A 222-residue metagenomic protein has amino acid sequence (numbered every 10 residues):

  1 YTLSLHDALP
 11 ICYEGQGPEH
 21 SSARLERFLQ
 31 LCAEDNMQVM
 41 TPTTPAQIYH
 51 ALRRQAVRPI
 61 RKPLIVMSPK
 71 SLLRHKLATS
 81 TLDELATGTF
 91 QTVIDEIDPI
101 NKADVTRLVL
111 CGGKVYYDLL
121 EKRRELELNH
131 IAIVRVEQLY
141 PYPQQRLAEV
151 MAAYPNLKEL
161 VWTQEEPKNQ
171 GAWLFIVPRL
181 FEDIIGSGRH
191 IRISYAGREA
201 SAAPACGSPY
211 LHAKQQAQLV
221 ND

Functional and structural regions predicted by a protein language model:
T2-L9: Short, small-residue-biased leader/transition segments that mark boundaries at the very start of proteins
Y13-F28, R58-R61, R74-H75, T79-D222: Thiamine diphosphate
E14-G15, N36-T41: Flexible, glycine/proline-enriched loop segments at strand-loop-helix junctions that form or flank small-ligand binding
R27-L31, Q47-R54, D118: Alpha-helical scaffold segments in soluble metabolic enzymes
E34-D35, L157: Structured helix-beta-strand junction loops
M40-P45, A196-A200: Acidic carboxylate-rich catalytic motifs and surrounding loops in phosphoryl-/glycosyl-chemistry enzymes
T41, A46-A78: Structural signature of the thiamine diphosphate
